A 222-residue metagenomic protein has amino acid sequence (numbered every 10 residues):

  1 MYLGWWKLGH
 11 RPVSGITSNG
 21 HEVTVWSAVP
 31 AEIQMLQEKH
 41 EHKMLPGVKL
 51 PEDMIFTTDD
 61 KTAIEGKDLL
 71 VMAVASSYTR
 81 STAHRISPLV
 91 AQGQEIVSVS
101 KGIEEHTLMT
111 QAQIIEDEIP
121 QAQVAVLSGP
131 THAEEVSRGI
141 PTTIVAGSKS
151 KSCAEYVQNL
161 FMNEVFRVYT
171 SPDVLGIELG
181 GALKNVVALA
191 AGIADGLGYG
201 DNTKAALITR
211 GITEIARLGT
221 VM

Functional and structural regions predicted by a protein language model:
M1-K49, F56-T58, R85: NAD(P)+-binding Rossmann beta1-loop-alpha1 motif at the extreme N-terminus of oxidoreductases
M1-Y2, M72, A146: Hydrophobic Val/Ile/Leu positions in short beta-strands of Rossmann-like dinucleotide-binding domains
L50, T57-E65, L69-P141, V157: Rossmann-like NAD(P)(H) cofactor-binding subdomain of soluble oxidoreductases
D53-I55, F166: Short, conserved active-site loop motifs that form the nucleotide-linked donor/cofactor pocket
Y78, L89, I114-A122, P141-M222: Internal alpha-helical scaffold of NAD(P)-dependent oxidoreductase catalytic cores
